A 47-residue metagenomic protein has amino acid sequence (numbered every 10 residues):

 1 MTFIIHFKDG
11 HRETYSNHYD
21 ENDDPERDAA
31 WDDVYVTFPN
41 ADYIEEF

Functional and structural regions predicted by a protein language model:
M1-D23, R27: N-terminal acidic leader/helix
W31-F47: Short, mixed-charge low-complexity intrinsically disordered segments
